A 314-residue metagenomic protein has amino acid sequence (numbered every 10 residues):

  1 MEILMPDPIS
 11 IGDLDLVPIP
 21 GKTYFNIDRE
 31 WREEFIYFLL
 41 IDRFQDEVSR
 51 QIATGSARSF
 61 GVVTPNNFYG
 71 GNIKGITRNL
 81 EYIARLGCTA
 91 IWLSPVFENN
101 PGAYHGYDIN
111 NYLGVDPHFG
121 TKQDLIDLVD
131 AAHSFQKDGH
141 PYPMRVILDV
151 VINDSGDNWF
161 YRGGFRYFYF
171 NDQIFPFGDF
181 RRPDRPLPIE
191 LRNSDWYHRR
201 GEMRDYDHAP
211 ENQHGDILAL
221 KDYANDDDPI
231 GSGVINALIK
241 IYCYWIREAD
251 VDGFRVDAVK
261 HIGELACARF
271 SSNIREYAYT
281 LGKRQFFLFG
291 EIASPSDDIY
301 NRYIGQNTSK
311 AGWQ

Functional and structural regions predicted by a protein language model:
M1-L40, I152-D154, R166-F168, Q173-F180 (+5 more regions): N-terminal module-boundary/linker segments of secreted carbohydrate-active enzymes
E2-R145, S155, H214-D216: N-terminal structural segment of carbohydrate-active enzymes
D28-E33, A84-G87, W92, H133-P141 (+7 more regions): Extracellular/periplasmic catalytic domains that process cell-envelope and extracellular macromolecules
R32, A53-S56, P101-V115, I152-P210 (+1 more regions): Aromatic- and acidic-residue-enriched segments that line the glycan-binding/catalytic groove of carbohydrate-active
I41-R43, W92-G102, L148-W159, A258-G263 (+1 more regions): Short, solvent-exposed turn/loop segments enriched in Gly/Ser/Thr/Pro and often Arg
G70-Y82, D228-E248: Short, acidic/polar
C88-V96, Y112, R145-D154, A237-L238 (+1 more regions): Short acidic catalytic loops
H133, K240-C243, R247-Q314: Active-site-proximal helices and loops of the catalytic beta/alpha 8
